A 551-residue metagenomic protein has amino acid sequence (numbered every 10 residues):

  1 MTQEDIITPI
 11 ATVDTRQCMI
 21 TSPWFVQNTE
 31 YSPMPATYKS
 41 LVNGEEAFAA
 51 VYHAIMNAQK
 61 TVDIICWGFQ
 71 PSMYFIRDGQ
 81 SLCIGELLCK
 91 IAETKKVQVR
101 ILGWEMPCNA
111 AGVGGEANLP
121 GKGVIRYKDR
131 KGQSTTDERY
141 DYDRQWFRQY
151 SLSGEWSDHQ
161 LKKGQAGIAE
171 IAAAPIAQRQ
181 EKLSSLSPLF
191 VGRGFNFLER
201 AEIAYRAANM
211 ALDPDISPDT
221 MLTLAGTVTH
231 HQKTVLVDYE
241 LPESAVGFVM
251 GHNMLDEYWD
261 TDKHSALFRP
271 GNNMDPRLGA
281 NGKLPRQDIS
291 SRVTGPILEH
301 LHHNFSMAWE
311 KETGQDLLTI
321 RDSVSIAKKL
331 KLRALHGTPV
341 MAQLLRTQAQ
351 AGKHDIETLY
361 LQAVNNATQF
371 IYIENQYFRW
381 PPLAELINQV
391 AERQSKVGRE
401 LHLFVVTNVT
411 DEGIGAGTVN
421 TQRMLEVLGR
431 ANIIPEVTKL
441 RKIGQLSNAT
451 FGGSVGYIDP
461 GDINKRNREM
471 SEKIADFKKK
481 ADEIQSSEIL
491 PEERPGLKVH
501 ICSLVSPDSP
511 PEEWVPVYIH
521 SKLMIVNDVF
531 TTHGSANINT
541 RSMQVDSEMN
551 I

Functional and structural regions predicted by a protein language model:
M1-I551: Charged, low-complexity intrinsically disordered terminal segments
